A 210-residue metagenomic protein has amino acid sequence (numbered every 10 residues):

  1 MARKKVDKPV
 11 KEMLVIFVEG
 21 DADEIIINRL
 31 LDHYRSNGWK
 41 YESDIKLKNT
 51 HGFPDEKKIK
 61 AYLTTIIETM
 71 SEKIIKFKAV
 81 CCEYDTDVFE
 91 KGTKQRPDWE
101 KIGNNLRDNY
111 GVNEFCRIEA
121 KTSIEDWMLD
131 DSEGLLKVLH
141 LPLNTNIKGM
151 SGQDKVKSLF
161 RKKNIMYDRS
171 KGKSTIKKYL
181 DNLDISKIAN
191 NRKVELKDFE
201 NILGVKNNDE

Functional and structural regions predicted by a protein language model:
A2-L14, E24-T50, T64-E210: C-terminal accessory helical subdomains adjacent to catalytic cores in phosphodiester- and nucleotide-handling enzymes
I16-V18: Short hydrophobic beta-strand that contains or immediately precedes a catalytic carboxylate
H51-L63: Charged, often glycine-rich, active-site loop that binds/positions anionic groups
